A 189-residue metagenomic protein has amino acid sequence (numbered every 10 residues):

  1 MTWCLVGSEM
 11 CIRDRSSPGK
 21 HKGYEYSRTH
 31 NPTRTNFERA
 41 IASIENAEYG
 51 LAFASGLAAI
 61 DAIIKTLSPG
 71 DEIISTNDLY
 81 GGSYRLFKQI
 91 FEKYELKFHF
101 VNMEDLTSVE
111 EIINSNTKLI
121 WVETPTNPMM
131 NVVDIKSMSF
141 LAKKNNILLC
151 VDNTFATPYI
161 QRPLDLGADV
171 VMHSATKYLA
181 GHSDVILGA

Functional and structural regions predicted by a protein language model:
M1-G7, C11-I12: Single conserved hydrophobic/aromatic residue that forms the stacking wall/gate of nucleotide- or nucleobase-binding
T2-C4, P18, I44, L67 (+1 more regions): A generic structural signal for short, solvent-exposed coil/turn residues that cap or connect secondary-structure
T2-W3, H21, E25, V122: Short coil/turn segments at secondary-structure junctions
C11, S17, M172: The feature captures the short pre-catalytic strand/loop hairpin that immediately precedes and shapes the active-site
R15-L51: Active-site-flanking structural segment that lines cofactor/substrate pockets
Y49-A189: Conserved PLP-enzyme active-site core in the AAT-like
